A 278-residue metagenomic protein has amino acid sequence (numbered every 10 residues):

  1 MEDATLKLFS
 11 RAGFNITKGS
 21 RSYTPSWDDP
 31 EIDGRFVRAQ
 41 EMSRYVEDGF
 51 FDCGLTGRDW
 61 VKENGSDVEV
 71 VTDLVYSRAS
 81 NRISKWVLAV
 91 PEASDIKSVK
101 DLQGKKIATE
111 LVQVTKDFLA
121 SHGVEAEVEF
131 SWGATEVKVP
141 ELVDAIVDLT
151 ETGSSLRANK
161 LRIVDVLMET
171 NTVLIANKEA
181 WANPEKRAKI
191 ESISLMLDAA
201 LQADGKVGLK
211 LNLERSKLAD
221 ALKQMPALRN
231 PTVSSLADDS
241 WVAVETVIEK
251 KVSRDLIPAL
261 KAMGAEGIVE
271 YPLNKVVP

Functional and structural regions predicted by a protein language model:
M1-I32, F36, T56-T72, Y76-R82 (+1 more regions): Small-molecule-sensing regulatory modules
E31-D52: Short, structured active-site "lid" loops
I83-A89: Glycine/small-residue-rich phosphate/adenosyl-binding loop
